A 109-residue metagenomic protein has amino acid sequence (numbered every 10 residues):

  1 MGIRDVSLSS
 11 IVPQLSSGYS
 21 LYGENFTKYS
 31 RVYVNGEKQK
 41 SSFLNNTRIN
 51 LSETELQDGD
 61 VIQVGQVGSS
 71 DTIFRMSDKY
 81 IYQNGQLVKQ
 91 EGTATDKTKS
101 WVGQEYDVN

Functional and structural regions predicted by a protein language model:
M1-T27, V64, S69-D107: Beta-strand/beta-sandwich contexts
K28-G36: Change to "...patches in solvent-exposed regions of secreted, membrane-anchored, or virion-exposed structural
K40-L44: Short beta-strand segments within Ig-like beta-sandwich modules, predominantly Fibronectin type-III
T47-I49: Short strand-edge motifs at loop-to-beta-strand transitions and within beta-strands of extracellular beta-rich domains
E53-D58: Surface-exposed, short loops/turns at beta-strand junctions within beta-sandwich domains
G59-Q63: Short, conserved beta-strand segments of beta-strand-rich sandwich/propeller modules, principally
